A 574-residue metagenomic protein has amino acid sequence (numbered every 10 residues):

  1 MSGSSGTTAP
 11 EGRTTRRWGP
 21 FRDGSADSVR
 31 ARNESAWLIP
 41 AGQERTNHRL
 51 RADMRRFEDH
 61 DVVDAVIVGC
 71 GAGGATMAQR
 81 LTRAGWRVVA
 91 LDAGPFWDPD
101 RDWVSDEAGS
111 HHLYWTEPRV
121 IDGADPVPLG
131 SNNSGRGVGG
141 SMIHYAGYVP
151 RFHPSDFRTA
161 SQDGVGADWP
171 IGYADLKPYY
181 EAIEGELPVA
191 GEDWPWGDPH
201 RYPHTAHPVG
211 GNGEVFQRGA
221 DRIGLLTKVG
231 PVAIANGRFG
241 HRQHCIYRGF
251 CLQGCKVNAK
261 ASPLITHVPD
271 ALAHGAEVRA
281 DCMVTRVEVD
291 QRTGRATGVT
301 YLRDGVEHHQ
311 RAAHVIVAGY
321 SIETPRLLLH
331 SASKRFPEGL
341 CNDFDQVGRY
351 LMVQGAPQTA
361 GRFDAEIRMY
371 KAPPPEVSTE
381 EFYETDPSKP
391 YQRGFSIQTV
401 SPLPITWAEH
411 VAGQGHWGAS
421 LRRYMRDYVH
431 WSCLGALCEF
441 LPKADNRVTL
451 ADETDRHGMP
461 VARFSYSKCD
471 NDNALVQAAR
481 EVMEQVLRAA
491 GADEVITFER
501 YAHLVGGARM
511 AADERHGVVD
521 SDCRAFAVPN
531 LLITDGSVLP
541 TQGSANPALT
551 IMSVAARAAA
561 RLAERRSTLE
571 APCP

Functional and structural regions predicted by a protein language model:
G19, E34-A65, R83-A84, E564-P574: Extreme N-terminal leader/targeting segments of oxidoreductases
G42, A160-V284, L504, R509: Conserved redox-cofactor binding core of oxidoreductases
A65-A90: N-terminal Rossmann-like FAD-binding beta1-loop-alpha1 element of flavoenzymes
R80-R83, R87, G94-P99, W103 (+8 more regions): Glycine-rich loop(s) and the adjacent beta-strand/alpha-helix scaffold that form part
G109-W196, T385, A444: Redox-cofactor-proximal catalytic regions of oxidoreductases
P126-N132, W169-Y173, F344-A462, H516 (+2 more regions): FAD cofactor-binding and catalytic pocket of flavoenzymes
V229-A233, F239-G240, H244-C251, N258 (+5 more regions): A glycine-rich dinucleotide-binding beta-alpha-beta segment and adjacent secondary-structure elements that constitute
T541-A560: A conserved FAD-binding loop/helix module that cradles the flavin
